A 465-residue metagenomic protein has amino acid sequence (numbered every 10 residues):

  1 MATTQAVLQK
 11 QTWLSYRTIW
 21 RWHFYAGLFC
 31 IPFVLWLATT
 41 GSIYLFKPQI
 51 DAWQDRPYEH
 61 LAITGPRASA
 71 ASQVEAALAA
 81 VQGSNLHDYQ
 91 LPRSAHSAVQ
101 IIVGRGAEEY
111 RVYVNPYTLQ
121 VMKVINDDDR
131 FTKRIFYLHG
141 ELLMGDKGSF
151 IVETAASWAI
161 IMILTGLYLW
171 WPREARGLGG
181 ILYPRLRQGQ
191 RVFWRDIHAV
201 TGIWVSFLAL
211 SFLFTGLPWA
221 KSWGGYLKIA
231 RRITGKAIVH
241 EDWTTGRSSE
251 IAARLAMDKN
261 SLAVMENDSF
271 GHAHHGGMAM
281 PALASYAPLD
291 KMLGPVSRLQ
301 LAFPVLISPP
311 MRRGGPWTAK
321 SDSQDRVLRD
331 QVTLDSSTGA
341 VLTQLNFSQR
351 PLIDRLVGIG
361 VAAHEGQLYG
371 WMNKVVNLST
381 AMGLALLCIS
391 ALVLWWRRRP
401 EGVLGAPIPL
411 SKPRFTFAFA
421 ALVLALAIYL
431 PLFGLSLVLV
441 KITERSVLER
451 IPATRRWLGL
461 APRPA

Functional and structural regions predicted by a protein language model:
M1-A465: Conserved histidines in hydrophobic membrane contexts and catalytic metal-binding motifs
